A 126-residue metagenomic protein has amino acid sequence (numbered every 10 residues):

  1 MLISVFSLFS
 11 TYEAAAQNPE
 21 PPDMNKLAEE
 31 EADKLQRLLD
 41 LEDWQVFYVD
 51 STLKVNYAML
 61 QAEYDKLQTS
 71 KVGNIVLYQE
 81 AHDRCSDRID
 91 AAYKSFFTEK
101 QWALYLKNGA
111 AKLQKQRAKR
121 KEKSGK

Functional and structural regions predicted by a protein language model:
M1-P22: Bacterial Sec-dependent N-terminal signal peptides
Q17-K126: Charge-rich (acidic/polar
